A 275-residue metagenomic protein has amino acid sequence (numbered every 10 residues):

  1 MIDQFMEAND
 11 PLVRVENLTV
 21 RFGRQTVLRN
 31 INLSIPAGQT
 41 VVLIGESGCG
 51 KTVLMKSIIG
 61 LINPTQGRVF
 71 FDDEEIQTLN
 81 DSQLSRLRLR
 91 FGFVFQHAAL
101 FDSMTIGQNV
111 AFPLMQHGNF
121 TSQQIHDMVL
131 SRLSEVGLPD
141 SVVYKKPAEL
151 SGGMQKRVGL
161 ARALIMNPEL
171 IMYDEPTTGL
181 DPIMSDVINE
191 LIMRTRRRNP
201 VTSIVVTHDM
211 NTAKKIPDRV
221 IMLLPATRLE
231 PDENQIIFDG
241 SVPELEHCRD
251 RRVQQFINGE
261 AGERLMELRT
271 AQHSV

Functional and structural regions predicted by a protein language model:
I59: Helix-to-loop junction immediately C-terminal to a conserved catalytic motif
G67-E75: Conserved ABC transporter NBD signature motif
E74-E75, Q123-S141: Conserved ABC ATPase "signature" region
S103-F112: Short coil-to-helix segment of the ABC ATPase nucleotide-binding domain corresponding to the Q-loop/switch region
K146-L150, M154: Conserved ABC ATPase signature
N167: Conserved catalytic motifs of ABC-family nucleotide-binding domains
I171-D174: Catalytic Walker B motif of ABC-type/P-loop ATPase nucleotide-binding domains
